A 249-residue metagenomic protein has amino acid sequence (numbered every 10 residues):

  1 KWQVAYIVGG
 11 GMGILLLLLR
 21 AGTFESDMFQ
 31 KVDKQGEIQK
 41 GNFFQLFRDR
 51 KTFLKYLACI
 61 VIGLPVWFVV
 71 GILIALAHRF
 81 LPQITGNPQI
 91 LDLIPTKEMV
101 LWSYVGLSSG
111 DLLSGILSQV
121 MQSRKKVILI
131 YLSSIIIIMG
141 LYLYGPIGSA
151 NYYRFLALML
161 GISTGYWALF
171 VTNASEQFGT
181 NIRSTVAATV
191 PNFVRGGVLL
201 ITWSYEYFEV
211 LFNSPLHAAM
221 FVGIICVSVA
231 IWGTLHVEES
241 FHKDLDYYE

Functional and structural regions predicted by a protein language model:
K1-R20: Helix-loop-helix hairpin linking two adjacent transmembrane segments in secondary transporters
L19-G22, Y142-P146, N173, G223-E249: Multi-pass alpha-helical transporter architecture, strongest for 12-TM Major Facilitator/SLC carriers used
A21-F43, K243-E249: Flexible cytoplasmic inter-helical loops of multi-pass small-molecule transporters
T52-S108, V198-T202: Extracytoplasmic gate region of multi-pass secondary transporters
G110-S123: Helix-to-loop junctions at the C-terminal end of transmembrane segments in multipass secondary transporters
K126-L141: Structural signature of the two symmetry-related core transmembrane helices
G165-F178: Intracellular juxtamembrane helix-capping segments at the cytosolic ends of symmetry-related transmembrane helices
T180-V210: A late C-terminal transmembrane helix in Major Facilitator Superfamily
